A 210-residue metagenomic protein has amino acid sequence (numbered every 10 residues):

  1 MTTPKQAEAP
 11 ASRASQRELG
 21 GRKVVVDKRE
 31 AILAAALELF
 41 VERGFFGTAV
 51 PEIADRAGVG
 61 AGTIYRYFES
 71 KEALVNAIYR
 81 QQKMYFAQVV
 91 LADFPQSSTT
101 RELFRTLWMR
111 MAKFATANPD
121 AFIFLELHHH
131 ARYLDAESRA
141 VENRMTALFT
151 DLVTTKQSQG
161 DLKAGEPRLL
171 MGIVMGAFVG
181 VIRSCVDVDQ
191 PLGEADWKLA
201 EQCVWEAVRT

Functional and structural regions predicted by a protein language model:
M1-R43, T48-R56, A73: Basic, helix-initiating cap at the start of DNA-binding domains
V26-A34, F46-G47, G58, Y67-L91 (+3 more regions): An amphipathic alpha-helix adjacent to DNA-recognition modules
E42-F46, S97, N118, Q159: Short coil/turn segments at alpha/beta junctions that flank glycine-rich nucleotide-binding fingerprints
G62: Key DNA-contact positions within bacterial/archaeal DNA-binding proteins
A77, L91-A117, L170-V174: Hydrophobic alpha-helical connector segments
M84-A87, Y133-Q159, R168-G172: Amphipathic alpha-helical packing segments from all-alpha helical-bundle domains
F114-Y133, D151, R183-D187: Amphipathic alpha-helical segments used for helix-helix packing
I123, L127, S158-C203: Hydrophobic/aromatic-rich alpha-helical bundle segments in the mid-to-C-terminal region
